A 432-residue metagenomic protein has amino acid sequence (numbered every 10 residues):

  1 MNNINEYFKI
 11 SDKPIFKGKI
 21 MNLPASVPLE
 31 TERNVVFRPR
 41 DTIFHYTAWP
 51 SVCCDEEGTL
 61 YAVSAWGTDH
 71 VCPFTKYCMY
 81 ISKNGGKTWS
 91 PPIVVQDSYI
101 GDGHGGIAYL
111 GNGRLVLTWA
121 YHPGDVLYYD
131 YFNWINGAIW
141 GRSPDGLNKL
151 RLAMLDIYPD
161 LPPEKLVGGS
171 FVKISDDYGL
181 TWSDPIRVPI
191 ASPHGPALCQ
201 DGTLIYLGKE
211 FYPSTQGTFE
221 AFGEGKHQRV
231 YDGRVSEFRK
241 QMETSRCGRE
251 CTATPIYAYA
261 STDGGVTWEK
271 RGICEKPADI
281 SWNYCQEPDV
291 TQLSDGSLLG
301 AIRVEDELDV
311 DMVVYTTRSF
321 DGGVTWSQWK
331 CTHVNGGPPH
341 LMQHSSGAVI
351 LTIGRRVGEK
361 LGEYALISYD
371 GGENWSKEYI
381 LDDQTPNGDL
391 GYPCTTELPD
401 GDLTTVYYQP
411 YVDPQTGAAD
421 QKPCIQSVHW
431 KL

Functional and structural regions predicted by a protein language model:
N2-L432: Asp-box/BNR beta-propeller blade signature and adjacent active/binding-site loops in extracellular glycan-interacting
